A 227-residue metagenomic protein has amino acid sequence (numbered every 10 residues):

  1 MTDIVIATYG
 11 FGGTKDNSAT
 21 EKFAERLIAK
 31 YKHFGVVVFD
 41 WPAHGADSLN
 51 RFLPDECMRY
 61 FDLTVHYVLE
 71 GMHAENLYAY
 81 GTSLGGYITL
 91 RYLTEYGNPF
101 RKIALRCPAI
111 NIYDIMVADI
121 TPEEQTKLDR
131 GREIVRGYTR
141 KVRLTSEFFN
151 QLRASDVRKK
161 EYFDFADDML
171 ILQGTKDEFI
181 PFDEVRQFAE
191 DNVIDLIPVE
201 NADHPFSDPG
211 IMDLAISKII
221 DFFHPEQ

Functional and structural regions predicted by a protein language model:
T2-W41: Short, surface-exposed "cap/lid" segments of acyl-processing enzymes
F11, D40-G45, A109, A202-D203: Short beta-to-alpha linker loops that shape the active-site pocket of alpha/beta-hydrolase fold enzymes
N17, E21, D55-M58, F182-R186: Short, surface-exposed alpha-helical segments at coil->helix boundaries
P42-A74: Catalytic nucleophile-loop/oxyanion-hole region of alpha/beta-hydrolase and closely related hydrolase-like folds
F52, P99-P198, D203-E226: The alpha/beta-hydrolase serine catalytic core
A79-G81, R106: Short beta-strand immediately N-terminal to the catalytic nucleophile in serine-hydrolase-like folds
G81-G85, T89: Gly/Ala-rich beta-loop-alpha elbow adjacent to hydrolase catalytic centers
R91-E95: Active-site signature of alpha/beta-hydrolase-fold catalytic machinery across serine- and Asp/Cys-nucleophile hydrolases
